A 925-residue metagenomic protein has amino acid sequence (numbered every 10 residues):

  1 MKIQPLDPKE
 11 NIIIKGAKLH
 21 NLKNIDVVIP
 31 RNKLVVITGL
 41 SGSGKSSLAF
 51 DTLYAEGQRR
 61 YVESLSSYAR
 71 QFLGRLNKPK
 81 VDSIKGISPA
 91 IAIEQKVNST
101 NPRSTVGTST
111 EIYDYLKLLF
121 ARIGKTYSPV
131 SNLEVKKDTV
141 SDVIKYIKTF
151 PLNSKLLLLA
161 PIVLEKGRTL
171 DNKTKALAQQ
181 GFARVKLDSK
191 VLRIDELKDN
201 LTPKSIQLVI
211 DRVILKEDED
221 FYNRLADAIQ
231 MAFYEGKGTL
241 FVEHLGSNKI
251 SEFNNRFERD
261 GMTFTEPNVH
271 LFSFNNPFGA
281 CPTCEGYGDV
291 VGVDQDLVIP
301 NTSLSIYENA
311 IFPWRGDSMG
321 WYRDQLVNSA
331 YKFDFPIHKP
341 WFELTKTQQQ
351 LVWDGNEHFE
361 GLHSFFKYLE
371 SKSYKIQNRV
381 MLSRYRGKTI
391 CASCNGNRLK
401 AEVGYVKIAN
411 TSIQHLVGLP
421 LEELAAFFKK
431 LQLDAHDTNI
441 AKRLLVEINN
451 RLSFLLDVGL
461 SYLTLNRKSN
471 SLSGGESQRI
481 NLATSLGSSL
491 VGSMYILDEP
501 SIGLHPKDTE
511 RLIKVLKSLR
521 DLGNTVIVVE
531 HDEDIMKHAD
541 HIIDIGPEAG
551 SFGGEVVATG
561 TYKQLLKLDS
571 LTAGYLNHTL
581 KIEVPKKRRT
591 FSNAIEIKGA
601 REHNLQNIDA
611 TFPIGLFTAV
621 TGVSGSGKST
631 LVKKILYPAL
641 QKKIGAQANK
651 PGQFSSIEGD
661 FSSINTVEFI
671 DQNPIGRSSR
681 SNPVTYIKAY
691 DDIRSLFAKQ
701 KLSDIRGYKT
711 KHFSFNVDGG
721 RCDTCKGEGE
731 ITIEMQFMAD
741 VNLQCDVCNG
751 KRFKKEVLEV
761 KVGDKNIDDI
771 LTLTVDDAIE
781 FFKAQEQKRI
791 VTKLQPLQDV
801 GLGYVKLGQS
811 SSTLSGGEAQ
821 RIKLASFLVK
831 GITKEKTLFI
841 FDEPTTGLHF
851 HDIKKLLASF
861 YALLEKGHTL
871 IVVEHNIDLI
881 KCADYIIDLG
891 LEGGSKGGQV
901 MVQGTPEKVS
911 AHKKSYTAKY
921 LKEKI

Functional and structural regions predicted by a protein language model:
M1-I925: Conserved phosphate-binding elements of NTP-dependent enzyme cores
